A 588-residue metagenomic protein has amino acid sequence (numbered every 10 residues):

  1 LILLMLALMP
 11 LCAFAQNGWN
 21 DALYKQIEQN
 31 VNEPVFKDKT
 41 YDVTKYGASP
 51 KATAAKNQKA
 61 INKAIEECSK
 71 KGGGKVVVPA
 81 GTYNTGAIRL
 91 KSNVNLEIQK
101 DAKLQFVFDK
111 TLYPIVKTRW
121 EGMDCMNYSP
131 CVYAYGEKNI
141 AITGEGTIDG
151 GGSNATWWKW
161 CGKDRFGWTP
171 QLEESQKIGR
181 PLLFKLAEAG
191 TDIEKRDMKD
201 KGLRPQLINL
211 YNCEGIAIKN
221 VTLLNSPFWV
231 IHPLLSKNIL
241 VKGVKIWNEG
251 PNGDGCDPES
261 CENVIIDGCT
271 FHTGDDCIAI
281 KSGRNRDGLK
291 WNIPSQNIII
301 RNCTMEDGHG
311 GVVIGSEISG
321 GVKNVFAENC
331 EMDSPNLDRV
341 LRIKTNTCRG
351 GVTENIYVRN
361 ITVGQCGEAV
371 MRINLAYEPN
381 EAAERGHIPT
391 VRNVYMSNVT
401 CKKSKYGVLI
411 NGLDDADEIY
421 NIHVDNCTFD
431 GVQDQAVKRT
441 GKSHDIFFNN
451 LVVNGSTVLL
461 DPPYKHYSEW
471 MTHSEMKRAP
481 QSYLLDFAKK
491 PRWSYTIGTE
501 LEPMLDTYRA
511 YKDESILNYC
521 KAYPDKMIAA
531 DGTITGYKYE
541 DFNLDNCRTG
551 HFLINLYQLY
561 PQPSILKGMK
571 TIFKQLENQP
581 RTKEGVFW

Functional and structural regions predicted by a protein language model:
L1-M5: Sec-dependent signal peptide recognition, specifically the positively charged N-region followed immediately by
A7-N95, Q99-N220, F228, K242-V244 (+5 more regions): Extracellular "leader-to-stem" segments immediately downstream of a signal peptide or signal-anchor in secreted/lumenal
K39, G74, G81, G86 (+21 more regions): The right-handed parallel beta-helix/beta-solenoid scaffold, focusing on the short coil/turn and N-cap positions
G73, T85-I88, V107-D109, Y128-S129 (+12 more regions): Short glycine/acidic-rich loop motifs that flank beta-strands on beta-rich extracellular proteins
K100-D101, K138-G146, E214-L224, K237-N248 (+7 more regions): Right-handed parallel beta-helix
I115-K117, E121, K521-L556: Blade-loop segments of beta-propeller domains
I318, N336-V458: Extracellular beta-rich repeat passengers
L459-G532, Q562-T571, Q575-Q579, K583-E584: Low-complexity, Ser/Thr/Pro/Gly-enriched N-terminal "stalk/linker" regions
